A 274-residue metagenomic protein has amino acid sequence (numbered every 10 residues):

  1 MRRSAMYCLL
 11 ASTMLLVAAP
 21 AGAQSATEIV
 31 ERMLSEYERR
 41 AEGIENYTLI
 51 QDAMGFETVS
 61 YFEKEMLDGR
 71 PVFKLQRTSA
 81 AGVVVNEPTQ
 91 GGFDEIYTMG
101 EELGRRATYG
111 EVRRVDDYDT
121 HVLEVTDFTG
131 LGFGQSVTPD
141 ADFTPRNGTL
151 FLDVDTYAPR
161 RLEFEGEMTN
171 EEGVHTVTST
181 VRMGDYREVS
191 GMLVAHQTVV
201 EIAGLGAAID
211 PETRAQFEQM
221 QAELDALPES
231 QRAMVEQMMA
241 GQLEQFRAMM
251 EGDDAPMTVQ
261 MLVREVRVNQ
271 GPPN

Functional and structural regions predicted by a protein language model:
M1-L9: Bacterial N-terminal signal peptides that target proteins for export
L9-L15: Hydrophobic helical h-region of N-terminal Sec-dependent signal peptides in bacterial secretory/periplasmic proteins
L15-A53: N-terminal leader/targeting segments and the immediate start of mature chains
I44-N46, G104, Y118-T120, P145: Extracytoplasmic
E45-Q51, L75, L193-V200: Short, hydrophobic/proline-enriched secondary-structure or compact coil segments at domain edges
I50-D52, R114, E188, L262: A general beta-strand register signal
D52-D116, T126: An acidic-aromatic
D119-P273: Gly/Pro-enriched, hydrophobic low-complexity segments that function as extracytoplasmic propeptides/linkers
